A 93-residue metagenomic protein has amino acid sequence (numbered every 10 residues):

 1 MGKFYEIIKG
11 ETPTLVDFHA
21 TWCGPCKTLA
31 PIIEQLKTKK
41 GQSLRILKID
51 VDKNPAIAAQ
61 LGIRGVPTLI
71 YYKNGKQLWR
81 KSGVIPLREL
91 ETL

Functional and structural regions predicted by a protein language model:
M1-P13, P55: A short beta-strand-turn-helix
E11-T12, H19-W22, G65: Short pre-active-site segment immediately N-terminal to redox-active cysteine/selenocysteine motifs in thiol-based
L15-V16, I46, L69: Hydrophobic beta-strand anchors of alpha/beta hydrolase catalytic cores
K27-K40: Typically the conserved alpha-helix immediately C-terminal to a functionally engaged Cys/Sec in thioredoxin-like
V51-A58: Structural microenvironment flanking redox-active thiols in thiol-disulfide oxidoreductases
L61-I70: Structural micro-motif
I70-L93: Non-catalytic, surface beta->alpha helical segment in thiol-disulfide oxidoreductase systems
